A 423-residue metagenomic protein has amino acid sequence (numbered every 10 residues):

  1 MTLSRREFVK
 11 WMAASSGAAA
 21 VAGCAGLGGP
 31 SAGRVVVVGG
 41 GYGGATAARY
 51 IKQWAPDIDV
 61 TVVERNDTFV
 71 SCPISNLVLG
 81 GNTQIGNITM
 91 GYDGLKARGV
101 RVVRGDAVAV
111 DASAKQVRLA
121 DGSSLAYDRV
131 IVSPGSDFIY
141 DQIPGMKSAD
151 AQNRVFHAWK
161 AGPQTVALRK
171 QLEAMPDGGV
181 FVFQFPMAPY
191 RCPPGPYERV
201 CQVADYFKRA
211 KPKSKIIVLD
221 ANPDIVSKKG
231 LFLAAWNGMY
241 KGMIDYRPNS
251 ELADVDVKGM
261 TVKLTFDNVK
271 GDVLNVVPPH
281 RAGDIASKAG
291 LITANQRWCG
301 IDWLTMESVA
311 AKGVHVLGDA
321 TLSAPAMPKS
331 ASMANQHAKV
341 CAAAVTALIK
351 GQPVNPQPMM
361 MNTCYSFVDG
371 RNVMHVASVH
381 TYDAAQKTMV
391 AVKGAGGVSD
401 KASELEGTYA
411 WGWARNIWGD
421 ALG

Functional and structural regions predicted by a protein language model:
M1-T2, E7-L27: N-terminal export signals
L27-R101, M187-K228: Beta1-alpha1 glycine-rich phosphate/pyrophosphate-binding loop at the start of Rossmann-like nucleotide-binding domains
R98-A109, V117, L125, D205-R297: A Rossmann-like FAD-binding core segment of flavoenzymes
G135-A210: Glycine-rich dinucleotide-binding loop and its adjacent helix/turn
S148-M175, K270-V273, V277-A334: FAD-site-proximal beta/loop scaffold in flavoenzymes
T321-Q352, P356-P358: A conserved FAD-binding loop/helix module that cradles the flavin
T346-D383: Active-site-proximal substrate-binding core of FAD-dependent oxidoreductases
V376-G423: C-terminal auxiliary extensions adjacent to catalytic cores
